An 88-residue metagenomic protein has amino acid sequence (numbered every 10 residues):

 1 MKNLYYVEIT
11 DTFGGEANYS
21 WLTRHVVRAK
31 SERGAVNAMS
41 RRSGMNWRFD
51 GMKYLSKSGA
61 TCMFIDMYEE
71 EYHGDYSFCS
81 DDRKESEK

Functional and structural regions predicted by a protein language model:
M1-L22: Short aromatic-glycine-(Arg/Gly/Cys) micro-motifs in beta-strand/loop hairpins
T10-T12, K30-E32, K57, E70: Generic structural motif
Y19-E32: A short, exposed loop/beta-hairpin motif centered on an aromatic-Gly-Thr core
L22-H25, S40-G44: Short intrinsically disordered coil segments
A35-M39: Short amphipathic, charge-patterned alpha-helical segments
R42-K88: Short, mixed-charge low-complexity intrinsically disordered segments
